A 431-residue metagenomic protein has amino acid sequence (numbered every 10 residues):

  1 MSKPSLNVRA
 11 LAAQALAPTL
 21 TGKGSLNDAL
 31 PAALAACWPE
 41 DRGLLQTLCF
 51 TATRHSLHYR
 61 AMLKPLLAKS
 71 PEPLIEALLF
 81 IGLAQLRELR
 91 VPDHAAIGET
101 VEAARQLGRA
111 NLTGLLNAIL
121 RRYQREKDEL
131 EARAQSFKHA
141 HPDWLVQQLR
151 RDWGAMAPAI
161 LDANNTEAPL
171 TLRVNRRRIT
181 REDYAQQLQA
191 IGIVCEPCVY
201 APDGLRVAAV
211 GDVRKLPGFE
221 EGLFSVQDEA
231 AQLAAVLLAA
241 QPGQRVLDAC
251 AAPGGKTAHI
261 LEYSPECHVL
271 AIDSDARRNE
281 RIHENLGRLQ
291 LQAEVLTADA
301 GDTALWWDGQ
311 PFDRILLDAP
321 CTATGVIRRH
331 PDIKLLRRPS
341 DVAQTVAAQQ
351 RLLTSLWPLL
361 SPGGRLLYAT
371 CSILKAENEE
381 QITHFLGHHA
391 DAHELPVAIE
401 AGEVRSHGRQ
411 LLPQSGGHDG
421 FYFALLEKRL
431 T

Functional and structural regions predicted by a protein language model:
M1-T431: S-adenosylmethionine
